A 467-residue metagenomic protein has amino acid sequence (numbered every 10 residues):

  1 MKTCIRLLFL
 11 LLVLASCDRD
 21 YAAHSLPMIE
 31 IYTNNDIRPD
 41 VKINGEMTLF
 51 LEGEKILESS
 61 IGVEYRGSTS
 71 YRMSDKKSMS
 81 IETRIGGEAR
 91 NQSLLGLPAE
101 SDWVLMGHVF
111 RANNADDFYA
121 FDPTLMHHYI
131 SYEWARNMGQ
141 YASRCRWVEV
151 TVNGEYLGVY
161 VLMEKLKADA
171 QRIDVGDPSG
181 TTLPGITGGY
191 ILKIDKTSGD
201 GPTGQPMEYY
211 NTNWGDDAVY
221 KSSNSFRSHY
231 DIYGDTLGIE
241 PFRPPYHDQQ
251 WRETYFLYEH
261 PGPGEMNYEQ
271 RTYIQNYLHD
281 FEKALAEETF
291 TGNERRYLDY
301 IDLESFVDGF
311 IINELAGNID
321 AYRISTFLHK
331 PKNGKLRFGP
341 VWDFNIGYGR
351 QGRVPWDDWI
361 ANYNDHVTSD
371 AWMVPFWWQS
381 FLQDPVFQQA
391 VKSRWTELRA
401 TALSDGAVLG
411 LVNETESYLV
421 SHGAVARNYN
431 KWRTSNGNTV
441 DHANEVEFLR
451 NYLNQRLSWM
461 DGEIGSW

Functional and structural regions predicted by a protein language model:
K2-L10: Sec-dependent signal peptide recognition, specifically the positively charged N-region followed immediately by
L14-I29: Bacterial Sec-dependent N-terminal signal peptides
I37, S59-S60, S68-S70, S74 (+2 more regions): Middle-to-C-terminal accessory/interaction subdomains
L49, S59-D117, E269-Y273: Conserved oxyanion/phosphate-binding beta-strand-loop segments in alpha/beta enzyme cores
S78-E82, S101-G107, L125, E133 (+9 more regions): Structural recognition of the beta-strand scaffold that forms the well-ordered cores of secreted hydrolase catalytic
G87, P98-A112, Y141-S143, E155-D308: Internal "kinase-insert"/substrate-recognition segments embedded within catalytic cores of ATP-dependent enzymes
N114-Q140: A conserved alpha-helical element in kinase catalytic cores
N137-E149, N318: Short, well-structured beta-strand/strand-turn elements
